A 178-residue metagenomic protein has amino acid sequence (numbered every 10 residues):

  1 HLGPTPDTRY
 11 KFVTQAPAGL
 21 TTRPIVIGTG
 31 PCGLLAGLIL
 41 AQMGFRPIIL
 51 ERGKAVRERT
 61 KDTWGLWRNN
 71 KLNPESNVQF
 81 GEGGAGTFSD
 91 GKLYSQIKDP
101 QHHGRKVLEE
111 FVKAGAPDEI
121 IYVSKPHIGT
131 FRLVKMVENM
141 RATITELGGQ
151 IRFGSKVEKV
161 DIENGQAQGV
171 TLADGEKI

Functional and structural regions predicted by a protein language model:
H1-I178: Residues forming the flavin
